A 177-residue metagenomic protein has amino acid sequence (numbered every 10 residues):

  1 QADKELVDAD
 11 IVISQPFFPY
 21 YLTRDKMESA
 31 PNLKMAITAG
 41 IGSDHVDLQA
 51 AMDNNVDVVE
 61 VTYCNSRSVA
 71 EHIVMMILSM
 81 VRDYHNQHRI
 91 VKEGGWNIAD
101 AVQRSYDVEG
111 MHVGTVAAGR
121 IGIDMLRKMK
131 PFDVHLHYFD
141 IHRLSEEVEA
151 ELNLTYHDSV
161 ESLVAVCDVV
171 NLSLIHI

Functional and structural regions predicted by a protein language model:
Q1, P16-P19, E93-A99, A150-H157 (+1 more regions): Short gly/ser/thr-rich secondary-structure transition/capping motifs
Q1-S14, E147: N-terminal glycine-/charge-rich "phosphate-binding" loop or analogous flexible N-terminal tail
K4, V46-D53, L144-L152: Short loop/helix-cap segments at secondary-structure boundaries that form the rim of catalytic
E5-V7, M27-A30, V108, E161-A165: A short, aliphatic-rich alpha-helical micro-motif
I11-K92, H176: Phosphate/diphosphate ligand-binding glycine-rich loop within oxidoreductases
G42-D44, W96, V116-I121: Gly/Ser/Thr-rich beta-alpha loop segments that engage phosphate groups in nucleotides
A101-I175: Rossmann-like dinucleotide/phosphate-binding beta-alpha-beta segment
